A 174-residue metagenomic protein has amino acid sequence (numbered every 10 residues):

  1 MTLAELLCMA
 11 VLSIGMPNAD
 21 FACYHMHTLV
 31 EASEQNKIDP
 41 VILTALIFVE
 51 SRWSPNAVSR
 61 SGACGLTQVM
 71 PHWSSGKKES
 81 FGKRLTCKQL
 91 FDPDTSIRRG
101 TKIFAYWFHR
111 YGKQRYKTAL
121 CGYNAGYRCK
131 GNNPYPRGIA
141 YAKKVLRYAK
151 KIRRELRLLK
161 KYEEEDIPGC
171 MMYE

Functional and structural regions predicted by a protein language model:
M1-A4: Bacterial N-terminal signal peptides that target proteins for export
L6-E174: Catalytic glycan-binding domains that act on GlcNAc-containing polysaccharides
